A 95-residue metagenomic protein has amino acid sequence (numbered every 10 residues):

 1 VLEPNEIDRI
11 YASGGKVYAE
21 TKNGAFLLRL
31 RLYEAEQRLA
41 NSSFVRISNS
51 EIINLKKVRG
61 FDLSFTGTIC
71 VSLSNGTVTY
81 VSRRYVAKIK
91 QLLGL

Functional and structural regions predicted by a protein language model:
V1-Y80: Conserved binding/recognition cores within well-folded domains
G76, V86-K88: Short coil/turn motifs at secondary-structure junctions
R84, Q91, L95: Charged phosphate-binding loop/patch that engages nucleotide di/tri-phosphates or the phosphate backbone of nucleic
